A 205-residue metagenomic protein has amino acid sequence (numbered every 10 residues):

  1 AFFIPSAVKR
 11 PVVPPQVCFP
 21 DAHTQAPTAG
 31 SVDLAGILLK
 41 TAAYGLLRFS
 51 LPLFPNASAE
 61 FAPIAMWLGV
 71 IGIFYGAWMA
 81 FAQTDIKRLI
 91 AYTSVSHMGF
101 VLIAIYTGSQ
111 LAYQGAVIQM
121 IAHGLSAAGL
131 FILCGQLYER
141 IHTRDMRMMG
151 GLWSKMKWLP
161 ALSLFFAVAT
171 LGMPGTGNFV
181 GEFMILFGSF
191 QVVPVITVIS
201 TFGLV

Functional and structural regions predicted by a protein language model:
A1-V205: Hydrophobic transmembrane alpha-helices and their helix-loop junctions in integral membrane proteins
